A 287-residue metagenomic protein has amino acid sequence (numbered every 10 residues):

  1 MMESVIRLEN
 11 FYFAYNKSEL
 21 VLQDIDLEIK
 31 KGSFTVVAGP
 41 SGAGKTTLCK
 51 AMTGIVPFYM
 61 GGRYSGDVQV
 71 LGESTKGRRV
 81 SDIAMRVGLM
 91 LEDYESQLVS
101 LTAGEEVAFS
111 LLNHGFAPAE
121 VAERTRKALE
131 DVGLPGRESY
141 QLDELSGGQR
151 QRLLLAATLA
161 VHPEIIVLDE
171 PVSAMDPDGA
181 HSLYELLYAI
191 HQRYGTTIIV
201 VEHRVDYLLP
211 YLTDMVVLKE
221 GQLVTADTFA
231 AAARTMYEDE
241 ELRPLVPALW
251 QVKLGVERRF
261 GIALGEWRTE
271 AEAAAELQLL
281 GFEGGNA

Functional and structural regions predicted by a protein language model:
G61-E73: Conserved ABC transporter NBD signature motif
A119-R137: Conserved ABC ATPase "signature" region
Q141-L145: Conserved ABC ATPase signature
H162: Conserved catalytic motifs of ABC-family nucleotide-binding domains
I166-D169: Catalytic Walker B motif of ABC-type/P-loop ATPase nucleotide-binding domains
E202-H203: H-loop/switch region of ABC-family ATPase nucleotide-binding domains
Q222-V246: Conserved beta-strand-loop-alpha-helix hinge in the C-terminal portion of ABC ATPase nucleotide-binding domains
